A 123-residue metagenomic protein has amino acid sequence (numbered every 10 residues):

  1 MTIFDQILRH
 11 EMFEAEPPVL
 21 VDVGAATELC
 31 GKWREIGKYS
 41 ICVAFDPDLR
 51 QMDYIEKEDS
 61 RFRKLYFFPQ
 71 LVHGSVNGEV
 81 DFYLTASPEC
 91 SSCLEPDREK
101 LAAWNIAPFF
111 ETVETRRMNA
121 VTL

Functional and structural regions predicted by a protein language model:
M1-L123: Phosphate/nucleotide-binding beta-alpha loop and adjacent structural elements of enzyme active sites
